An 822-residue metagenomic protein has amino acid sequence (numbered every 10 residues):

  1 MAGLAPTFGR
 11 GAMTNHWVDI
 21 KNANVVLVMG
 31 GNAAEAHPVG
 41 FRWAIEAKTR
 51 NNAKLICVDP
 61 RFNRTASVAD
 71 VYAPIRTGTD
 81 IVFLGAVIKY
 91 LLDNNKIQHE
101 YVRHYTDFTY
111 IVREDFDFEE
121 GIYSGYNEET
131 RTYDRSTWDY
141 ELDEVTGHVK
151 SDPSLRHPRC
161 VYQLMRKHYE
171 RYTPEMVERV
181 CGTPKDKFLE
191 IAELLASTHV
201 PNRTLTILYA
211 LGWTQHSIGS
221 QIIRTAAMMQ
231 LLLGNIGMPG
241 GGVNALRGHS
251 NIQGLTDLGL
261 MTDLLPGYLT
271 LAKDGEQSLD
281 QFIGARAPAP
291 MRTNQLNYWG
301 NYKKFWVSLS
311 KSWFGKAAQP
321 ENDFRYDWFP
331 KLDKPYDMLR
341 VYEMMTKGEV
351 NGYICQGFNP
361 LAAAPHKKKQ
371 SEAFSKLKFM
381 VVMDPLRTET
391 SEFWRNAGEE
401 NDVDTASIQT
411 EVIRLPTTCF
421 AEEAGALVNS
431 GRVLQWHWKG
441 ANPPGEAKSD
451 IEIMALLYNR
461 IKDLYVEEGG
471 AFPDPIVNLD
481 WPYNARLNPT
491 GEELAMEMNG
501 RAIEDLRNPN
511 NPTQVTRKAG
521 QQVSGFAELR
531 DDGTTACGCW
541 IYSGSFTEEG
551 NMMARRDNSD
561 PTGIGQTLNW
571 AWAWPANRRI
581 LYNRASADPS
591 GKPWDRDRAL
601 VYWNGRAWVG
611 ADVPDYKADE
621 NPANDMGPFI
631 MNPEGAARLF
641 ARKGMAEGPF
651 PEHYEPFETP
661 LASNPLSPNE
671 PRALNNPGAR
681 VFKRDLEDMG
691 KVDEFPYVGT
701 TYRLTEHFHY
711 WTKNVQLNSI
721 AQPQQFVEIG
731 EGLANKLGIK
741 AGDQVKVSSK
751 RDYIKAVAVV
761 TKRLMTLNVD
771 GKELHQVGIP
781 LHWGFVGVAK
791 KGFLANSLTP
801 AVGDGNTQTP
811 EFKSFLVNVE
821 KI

Functional and structural regions predicted by a protein language model:
M1, F62-A66, T79-F83, Y90 (+4 more regions): Short gly/pro/ser/thr-enriched loop/turn and capping motifs at secondary-structure boundaries
M1-E46, A53-I56, V82, L231-E411 (+2 more regions): Extended redox/cofactor-interaction regions of prokaryotic respiratory oxidoreductases
V26, V68-A69, S154-V161, E170-E175 (+2 more regions): Flexible glycine/proline-enriched surface loops and loop-helix/loop-strand junctions
N63-P201, M454: Long, well-ordered, tryptophan-enriched scaffold segments
S67-I75, S391-F393, E400, P416 (+1 more regions): Short beta-alpha connecting loops at secondary-structure transitions that line or flank enzyme active sites
H104-F108, L194-L195, A210-G212, G242-Q253 (+2 more regions): A glycine-rich phosphate-binding loop feature that marks nucleotide/adenosyl-phosphate handling sites
M176-T183, Y209-S217, L246-S250, G357-A362: Conserved short loop/turn motifs at secondary-structure junctions
E452-L506, R598, W603-N604, A611-P622 (+3 more regions): Long, contiguous, secondary-structure-rich segments that constitute the structural scaffold of globular domains
